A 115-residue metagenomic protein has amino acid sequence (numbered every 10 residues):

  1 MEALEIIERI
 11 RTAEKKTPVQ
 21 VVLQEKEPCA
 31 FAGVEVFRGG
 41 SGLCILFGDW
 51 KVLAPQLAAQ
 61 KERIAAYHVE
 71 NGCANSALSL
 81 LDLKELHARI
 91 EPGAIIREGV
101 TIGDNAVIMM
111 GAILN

Functional and structural regions predicted by a protein language model:
M1-E85: Terminal amphipathic alpha-helical/low-complexity segments used for targeting or macromolecular assembly
L83-N115: Structural signal for interior beta-strand "rungs" in well-ordered beta-sheet cores of soluble enzyme domains
